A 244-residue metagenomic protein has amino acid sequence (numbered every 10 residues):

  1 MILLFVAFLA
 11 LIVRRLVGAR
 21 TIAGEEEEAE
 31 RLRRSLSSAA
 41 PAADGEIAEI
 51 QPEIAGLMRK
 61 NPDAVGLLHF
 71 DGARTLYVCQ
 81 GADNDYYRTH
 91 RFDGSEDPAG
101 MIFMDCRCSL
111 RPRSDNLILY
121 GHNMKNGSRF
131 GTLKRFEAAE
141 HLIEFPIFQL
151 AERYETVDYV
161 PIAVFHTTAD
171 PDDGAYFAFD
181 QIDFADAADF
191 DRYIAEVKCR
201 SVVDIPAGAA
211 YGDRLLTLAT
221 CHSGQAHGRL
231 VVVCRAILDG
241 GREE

Functional and structural regions predicted by a protein language model:
M1-L4: N-terminal Sec-pathway targeting helices
F8-E244: Solvent-exposed, non-transmembrane regions of membrane-associated and secreted proteins
